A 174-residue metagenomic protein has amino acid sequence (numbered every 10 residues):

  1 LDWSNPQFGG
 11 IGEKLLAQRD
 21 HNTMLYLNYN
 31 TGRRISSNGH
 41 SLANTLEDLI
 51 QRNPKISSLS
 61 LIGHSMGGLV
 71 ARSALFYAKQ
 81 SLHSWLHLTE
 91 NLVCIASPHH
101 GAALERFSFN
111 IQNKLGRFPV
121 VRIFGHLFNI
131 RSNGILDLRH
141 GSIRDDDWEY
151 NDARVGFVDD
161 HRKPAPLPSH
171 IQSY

Functional and structural regions predicted by a protein language model:
L1-H21: Short, surface-exposed "cap/lid" segments of acyl-processing enzymes
D2, R33-I35, V70, H100-L104 (+1 more regions): Short catalytic/ligand-binding loop motif for oxyanion handling, primarily in non-cytosolic enzymes, centered on
L16-G32: Conserved alpha/beta-hydrolase
R33-N53: Alpha/beta-hydrolase active-site loop
H40, L69-F76: Short, hydrophobic alpha-helix immediately C-terminal to the catalytic nucleophile
N53-H64: Alpha/beta-hydrolase fold nucleophile elbow
I62-G63, G67-A71, A96: Gly/Ala-rich beta-loop-alpha elbow adjacent to hydrolase catalytic centers
F76-Y174: Helical cap/lid subdomain of alpha/beta-hydrolase-fold lipid enzymes that gates access to the catalytic pocket
